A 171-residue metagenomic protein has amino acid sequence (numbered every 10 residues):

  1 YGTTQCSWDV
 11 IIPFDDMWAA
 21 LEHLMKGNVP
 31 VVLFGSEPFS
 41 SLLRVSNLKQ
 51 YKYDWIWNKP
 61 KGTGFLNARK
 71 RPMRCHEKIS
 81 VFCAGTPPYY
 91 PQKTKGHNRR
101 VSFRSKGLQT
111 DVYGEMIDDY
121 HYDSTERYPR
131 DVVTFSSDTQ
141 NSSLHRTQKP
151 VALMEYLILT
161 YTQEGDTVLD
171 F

Functional and structural regions predicted by a protein language model:
Y1-F171: Core catalytic lobe of class I
